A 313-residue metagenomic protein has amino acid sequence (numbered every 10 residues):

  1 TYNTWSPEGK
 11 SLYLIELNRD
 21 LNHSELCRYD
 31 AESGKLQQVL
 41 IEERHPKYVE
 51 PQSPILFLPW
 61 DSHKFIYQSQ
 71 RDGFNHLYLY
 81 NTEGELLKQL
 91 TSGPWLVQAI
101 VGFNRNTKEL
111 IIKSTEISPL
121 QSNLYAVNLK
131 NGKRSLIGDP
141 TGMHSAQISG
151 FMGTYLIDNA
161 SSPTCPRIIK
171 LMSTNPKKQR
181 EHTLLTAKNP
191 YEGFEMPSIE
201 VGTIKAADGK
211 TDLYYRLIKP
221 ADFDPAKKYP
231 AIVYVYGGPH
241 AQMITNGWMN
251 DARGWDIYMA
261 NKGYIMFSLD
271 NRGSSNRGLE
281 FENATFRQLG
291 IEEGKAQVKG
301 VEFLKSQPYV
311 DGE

Functional and structural regions predicted by a protein language model:
T1, Y29-I55, N81-N104, S114-I117 (+3 more regions): Multi-bladed beta-propeller domains
Y2-N18: Long hydrophobic segments that form regular secondary structure
S6, P59, N104, S149-G150: Conserved Ser/Thr-centered positions that define the repeating blades of beta-propeller domains
E8, D61, N131, M152 (+1 more regions): Acidic/polar residues in short coil/turn loops that connect beta-strands within repeat-based beta-sheet scaffolds
Y13-D20, Y29-D30, L56-G73, N81 (+5 more regions): Beta-strand C-termini and the immediately following turn/loop, strongest in propeller blades
I15, M143-E313: Serine-hydrolase catalytic core recognition
L21, K35, F74, K210-D212: Coil-to-beta-strand transition motifs
E25-C27, H76-Y78, N123-Y125, I168-K170: A short loop-to-beta-strand structural motif that recurs across blades of beta-propeller domains
